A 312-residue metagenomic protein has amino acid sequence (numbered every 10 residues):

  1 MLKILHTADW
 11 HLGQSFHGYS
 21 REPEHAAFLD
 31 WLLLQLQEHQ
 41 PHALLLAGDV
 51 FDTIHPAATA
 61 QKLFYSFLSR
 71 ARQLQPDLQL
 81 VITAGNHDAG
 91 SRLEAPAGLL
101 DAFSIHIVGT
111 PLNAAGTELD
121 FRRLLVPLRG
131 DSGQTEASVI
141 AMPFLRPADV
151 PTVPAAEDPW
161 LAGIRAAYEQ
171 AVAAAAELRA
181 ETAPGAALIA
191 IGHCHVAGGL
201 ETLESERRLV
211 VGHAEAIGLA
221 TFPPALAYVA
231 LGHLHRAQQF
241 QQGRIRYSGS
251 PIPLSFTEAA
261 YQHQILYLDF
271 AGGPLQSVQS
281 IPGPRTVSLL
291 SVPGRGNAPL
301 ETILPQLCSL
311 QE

Functional and structural regions predicted by a protein language model:
M1-L46, F51-E312: Extended recognition/assembly regions associated with phosphoester-bond processing machinery
